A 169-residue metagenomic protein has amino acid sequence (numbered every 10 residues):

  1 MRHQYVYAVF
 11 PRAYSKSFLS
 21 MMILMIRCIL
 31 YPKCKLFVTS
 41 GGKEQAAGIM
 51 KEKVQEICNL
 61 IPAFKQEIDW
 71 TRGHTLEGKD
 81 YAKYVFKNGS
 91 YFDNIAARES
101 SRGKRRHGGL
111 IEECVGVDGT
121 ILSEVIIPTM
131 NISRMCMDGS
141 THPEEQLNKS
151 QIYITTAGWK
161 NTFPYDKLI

Functional and structural regions predicted by a protein language model:
M1-I169: Phosphate/NTP-binding elements of NTP-utilizing enzymes
